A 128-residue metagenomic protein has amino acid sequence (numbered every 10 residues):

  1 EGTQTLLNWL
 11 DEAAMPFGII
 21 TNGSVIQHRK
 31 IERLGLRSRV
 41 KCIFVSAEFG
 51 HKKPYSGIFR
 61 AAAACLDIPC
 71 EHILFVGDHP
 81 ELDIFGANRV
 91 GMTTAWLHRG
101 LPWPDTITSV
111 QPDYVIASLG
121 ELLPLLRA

Functional and structural regions predicted by a protein language model:
Q4, N8-D11, M15-A128: Asp-based, Mg2+/Mn2+-dependent phosphohydrolase catalytic module
